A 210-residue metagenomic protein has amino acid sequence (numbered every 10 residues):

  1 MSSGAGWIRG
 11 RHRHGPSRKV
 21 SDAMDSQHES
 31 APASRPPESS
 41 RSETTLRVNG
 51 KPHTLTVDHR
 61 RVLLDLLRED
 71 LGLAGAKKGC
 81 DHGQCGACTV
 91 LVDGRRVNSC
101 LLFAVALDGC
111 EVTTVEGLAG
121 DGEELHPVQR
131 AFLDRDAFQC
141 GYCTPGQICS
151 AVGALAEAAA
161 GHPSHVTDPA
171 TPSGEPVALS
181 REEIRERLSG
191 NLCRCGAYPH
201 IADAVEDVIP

Functional and structural regions predicted by a protein language model:
W7-P210: Signature of N-terminal electron-transfer/Fe-S-associated modules in redox systems
